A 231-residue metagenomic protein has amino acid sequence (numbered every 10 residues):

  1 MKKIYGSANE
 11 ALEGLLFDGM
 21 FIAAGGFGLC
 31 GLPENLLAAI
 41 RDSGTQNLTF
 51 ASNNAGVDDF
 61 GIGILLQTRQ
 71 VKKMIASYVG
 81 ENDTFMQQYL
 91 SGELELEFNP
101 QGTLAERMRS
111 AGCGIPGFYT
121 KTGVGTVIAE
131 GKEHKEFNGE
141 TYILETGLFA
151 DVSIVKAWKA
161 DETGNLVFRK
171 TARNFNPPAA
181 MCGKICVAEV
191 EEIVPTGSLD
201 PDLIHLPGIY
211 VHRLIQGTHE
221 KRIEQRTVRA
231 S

Functional and structural regions predicted by a protein language model:
M1-S231: Conserved alpha/beta enzyme-core scaffold
